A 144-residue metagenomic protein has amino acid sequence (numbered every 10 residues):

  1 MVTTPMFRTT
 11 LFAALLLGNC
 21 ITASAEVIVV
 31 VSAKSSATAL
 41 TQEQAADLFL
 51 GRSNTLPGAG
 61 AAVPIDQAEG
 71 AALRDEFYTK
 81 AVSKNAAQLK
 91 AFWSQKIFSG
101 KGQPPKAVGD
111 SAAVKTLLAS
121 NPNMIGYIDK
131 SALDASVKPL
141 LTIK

Functional and structural regions predicted by a protein language model:
M1-F7: N-terminal secretory signal peptides that target proteins for export/translocation
R8-N19: Bacterial N-terminal signal peptides
N19-A25: Sec/Tat signal peptide C-region and signal peptidase I cleavage site
E26-K144: Exported/periplasmic ABC-transporter solute-binding proteins
